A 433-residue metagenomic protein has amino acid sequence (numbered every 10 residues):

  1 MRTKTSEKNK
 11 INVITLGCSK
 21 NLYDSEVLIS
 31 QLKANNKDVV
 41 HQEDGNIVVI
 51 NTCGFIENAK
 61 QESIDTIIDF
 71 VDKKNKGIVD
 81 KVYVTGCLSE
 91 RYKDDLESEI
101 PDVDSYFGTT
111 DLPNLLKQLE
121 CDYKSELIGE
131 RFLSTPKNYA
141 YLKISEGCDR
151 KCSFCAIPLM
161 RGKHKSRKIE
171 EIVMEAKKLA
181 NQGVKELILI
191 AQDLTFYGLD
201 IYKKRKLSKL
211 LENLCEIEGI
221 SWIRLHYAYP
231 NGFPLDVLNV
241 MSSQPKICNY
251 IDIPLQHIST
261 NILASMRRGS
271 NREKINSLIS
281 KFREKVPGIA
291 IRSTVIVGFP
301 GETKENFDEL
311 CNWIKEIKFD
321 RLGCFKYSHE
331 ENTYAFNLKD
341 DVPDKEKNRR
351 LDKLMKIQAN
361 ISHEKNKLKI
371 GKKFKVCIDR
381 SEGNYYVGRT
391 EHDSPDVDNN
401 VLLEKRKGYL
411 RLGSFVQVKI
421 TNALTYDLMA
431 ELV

Functional and structural regions predicted by a protein language model:
M1-Y197, D236, I247, I251 (+5 more regions): Proteins enriched for Cys/Gly/acidic motifs involved in redox and nucleic-acid/cofactor modification
L16, K151, C155-G162, W222-N231 (+4 more regions): Conserved strand-turn element in the central/C-terminal portion of the radical SAM core barrel that lines
G54-A59, V184-K209, N213, I217 (+3 more regions): Conserved glycine-rich "GG(E/T)P / GGGxP" loop and the immediately following alpha-helix in the radical SAM core
P113, R150, T195, T260-N261 (+2 more regions): Glycine-centered loop/turn positions within well-structured domains that cap or flank conserved ligand/cofactor-binding
I172, L189, L225, I253 (+6 more regions): Conserved, mostly hydrophobic/aromatic
N181, S208-K209, E216-I223, P234-S293: Radical SAM/AdoMet-radical enzyme domain recognition
Y202-C215, L235-N249, E302-D320, D344-R349 (+1 more regions): Short, electropositive alpha-helical surface patch
N337-V433: Terminal RNA-binding accessory module
